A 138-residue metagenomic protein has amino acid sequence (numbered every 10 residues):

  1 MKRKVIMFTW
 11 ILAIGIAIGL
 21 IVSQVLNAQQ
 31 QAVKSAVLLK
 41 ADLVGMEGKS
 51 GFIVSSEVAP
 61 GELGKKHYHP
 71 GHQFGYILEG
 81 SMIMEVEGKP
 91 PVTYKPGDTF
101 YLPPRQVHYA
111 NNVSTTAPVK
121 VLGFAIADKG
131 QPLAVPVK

Functional and structural regions predicted by a protein language model:
R3-S55, E85, Y101, P132-K138: A short, N-terminal "cap"/entry segment at the start of jelly-roll beta-barrel domains of the cupin/DSBH fold
M46-G48, Y68, T93, V113-P118: Extracellular/periplasmic catalytic domains that process cell-envelope and extracellular macromolecules
G48-K49, G61-Y76: A short beta-loop-beta micro-motif enriched in histidine and acidic residues
E57-V58, G88-R105: Short acidic-glycine-tyrosine-enriched beta hairpin
G71-G88, D98: Glycine- and acidic-residue-biased ligand/ion/polar-headgroup-sensing regions
I83, Y101, L122-A125: Soluble periplasmic/extracytoplasmic beta-strand elements of cell-envelope proteins
P91, Q106-G130: Ligand-binding loop in jelly-roll beta-barrel domains
